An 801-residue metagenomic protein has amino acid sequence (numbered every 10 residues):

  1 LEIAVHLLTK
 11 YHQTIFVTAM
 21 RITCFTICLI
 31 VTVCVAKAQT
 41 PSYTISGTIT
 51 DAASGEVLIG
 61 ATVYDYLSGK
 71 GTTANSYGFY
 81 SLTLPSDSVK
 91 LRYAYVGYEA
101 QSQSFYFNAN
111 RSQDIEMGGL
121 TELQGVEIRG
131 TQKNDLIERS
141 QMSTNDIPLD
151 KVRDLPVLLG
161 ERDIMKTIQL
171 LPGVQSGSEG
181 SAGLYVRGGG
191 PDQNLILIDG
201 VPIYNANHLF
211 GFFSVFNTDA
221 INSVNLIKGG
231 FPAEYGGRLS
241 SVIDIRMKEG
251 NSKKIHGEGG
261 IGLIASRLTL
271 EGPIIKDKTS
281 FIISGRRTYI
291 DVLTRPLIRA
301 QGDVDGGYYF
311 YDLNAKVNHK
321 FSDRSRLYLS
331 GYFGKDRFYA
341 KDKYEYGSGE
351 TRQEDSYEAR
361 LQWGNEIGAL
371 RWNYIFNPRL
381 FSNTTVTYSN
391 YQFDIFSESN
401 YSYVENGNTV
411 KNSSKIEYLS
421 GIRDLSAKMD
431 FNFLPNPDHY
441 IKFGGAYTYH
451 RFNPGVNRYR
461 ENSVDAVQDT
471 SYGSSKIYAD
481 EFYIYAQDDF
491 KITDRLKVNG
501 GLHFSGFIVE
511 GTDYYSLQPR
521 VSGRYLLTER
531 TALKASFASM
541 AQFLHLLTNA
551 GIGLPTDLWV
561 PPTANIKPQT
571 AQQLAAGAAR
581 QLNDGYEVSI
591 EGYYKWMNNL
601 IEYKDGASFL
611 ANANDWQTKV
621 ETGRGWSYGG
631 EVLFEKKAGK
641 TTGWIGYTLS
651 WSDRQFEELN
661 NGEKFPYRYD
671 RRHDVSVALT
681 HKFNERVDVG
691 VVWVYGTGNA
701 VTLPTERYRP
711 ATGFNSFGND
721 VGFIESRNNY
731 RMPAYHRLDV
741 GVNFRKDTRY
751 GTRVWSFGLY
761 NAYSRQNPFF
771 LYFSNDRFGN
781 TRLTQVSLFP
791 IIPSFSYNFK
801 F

Functional and structural regions predicted by a protein language model:
A38-G125, R129-T131, R495: Periplasm-facing N-terminal accessory domains of Gram-negative outer-membrane beta-barrel systems
E99, R111, R129-N194, I198-F231 (+1 more regions): Periplasmic N-terminal accessory/gating domains of Gram-negative outer-membrane beta-barrel systems
L195, S223-E234, S240-K248, I255-V304 (+2 more regions): Predominantly transmembrane beta-strands of Gram-negative outer membrane beta-barrel pores used for transport
N318-D336, A359-T512, L526, L582 (+2 more regions): Face-selective signature of the C-terminal outer-membrane beta-barrel domain
K343-Y344, S348, Q392, V456-V464 (+4 more regions): Surface-exposed extracellular loop regions of Gram-negative outer-membrane beta-barrel proteins, predominantly
D424-K428, Y472-Y478, T563, K567 (+3 more regions): Outer membrane beta-barrel strand-and-loop segments of large Gram-negative receptors, especially TonB-dependent
Y594-W596, T618-T702: Gram-negative outer-membrane beta-barrel transporters
R686, Y695-G718, P733-D739, N743-F801: C-terminal beta-signal and adjacent terminal beta-strands/loops of Gram-negative outer-membrane beta-barrel proteins
